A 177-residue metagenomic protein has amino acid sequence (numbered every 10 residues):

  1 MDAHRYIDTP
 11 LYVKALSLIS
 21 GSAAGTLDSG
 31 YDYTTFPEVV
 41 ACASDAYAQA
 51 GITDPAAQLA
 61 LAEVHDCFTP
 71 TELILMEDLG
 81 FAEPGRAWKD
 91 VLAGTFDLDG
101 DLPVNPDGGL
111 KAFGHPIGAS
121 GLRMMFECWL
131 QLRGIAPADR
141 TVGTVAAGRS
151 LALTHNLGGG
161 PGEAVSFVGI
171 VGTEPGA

Functional and structural regions predicted by a protein language model:
M1, F113-P137: Active-site-proximal alpha-helical scaffold in enzymes
M1-D45, A93-D107, R140-L151, N156 (+1 more regions): Condensing-enzyme catalytic core mediating Claisen C-C bond formation in acyl metabolism
L16-S20, A60-T69, G109-L110: A short beta-alpha structural unit
G25-G30, H65-K89, P116-G118, P161-V168: Short glycine/threonine-rich loop-to-helix capping motif typified by GTGT followed within a few residues by an Asp-Pro
T35, V39, F68-T71, I117-M124: Catalytic-loop motifs flanking and including active-site residues across diverse enzymes
T35-G51, E127-G134: Short, well-ordered amphipathic alpha-helical segments that serve as non-catalytic structural scaffolds within diverse
D54-A60, P84: Short acidic capping loops at alpha-helix termini that bridge into adjacent secondary structure
